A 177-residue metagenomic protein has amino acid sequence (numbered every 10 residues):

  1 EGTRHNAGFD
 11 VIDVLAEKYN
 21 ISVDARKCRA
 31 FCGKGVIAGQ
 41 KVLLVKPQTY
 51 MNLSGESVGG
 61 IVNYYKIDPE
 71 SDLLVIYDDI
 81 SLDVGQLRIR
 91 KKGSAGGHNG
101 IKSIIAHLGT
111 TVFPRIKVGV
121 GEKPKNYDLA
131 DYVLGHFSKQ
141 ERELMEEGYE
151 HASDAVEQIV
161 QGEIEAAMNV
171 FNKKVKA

Functional and structural regions predicted by a protein language model:
E1-K91, K102-I116, K123-D128, G135 (+2 more regions): Nucleotide and nucleotide-moiety/phosphate-recognizing core
G97-G100: Hydrophobic alpha-helical segments within soluble ligand-binding/sensing domains
